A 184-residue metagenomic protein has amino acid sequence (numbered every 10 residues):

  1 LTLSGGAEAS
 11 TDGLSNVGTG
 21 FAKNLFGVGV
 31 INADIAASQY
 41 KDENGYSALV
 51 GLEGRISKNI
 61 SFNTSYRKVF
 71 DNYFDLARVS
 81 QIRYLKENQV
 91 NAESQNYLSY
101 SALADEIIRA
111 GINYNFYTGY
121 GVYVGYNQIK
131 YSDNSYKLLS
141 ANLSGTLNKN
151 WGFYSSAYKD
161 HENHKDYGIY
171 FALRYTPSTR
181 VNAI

Functional and structural regions predicted by a protein language model:
L1-T11, S15-I184: Flexible, glycine-rich linker and terminal segments associated with outer-membrane beta-barrel/transport systems
